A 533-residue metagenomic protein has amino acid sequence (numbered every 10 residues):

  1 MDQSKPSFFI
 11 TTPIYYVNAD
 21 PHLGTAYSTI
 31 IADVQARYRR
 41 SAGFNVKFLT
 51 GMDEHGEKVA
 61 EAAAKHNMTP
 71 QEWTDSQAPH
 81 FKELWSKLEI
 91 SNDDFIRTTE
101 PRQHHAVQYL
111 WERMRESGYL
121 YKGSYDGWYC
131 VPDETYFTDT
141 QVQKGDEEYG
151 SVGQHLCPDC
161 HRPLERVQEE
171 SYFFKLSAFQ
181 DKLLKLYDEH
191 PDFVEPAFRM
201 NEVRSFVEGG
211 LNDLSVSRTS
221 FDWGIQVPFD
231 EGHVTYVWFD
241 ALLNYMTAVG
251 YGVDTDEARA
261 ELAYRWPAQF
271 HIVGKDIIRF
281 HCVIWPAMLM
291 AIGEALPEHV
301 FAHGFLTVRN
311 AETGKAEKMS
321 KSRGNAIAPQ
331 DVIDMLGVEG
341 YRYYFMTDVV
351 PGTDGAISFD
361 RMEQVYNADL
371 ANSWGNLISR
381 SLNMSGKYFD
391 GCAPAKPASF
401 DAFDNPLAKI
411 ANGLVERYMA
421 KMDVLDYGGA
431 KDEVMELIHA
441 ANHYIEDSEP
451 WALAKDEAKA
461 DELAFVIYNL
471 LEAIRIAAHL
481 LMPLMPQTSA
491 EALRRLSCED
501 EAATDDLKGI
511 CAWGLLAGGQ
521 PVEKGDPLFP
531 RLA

Functional and structural regions predicted by a protein language model:
M1-S7, G51, G123-W128, P132 (+5 more regions): Basic, alpha-helical terminal appendages of large translation-related enzymes
D2-T50, R97, R102-A106, D159-K387 (+1 more regions): Structured secondary-structure scaffolds
A62-D75, E147: A charged helix-plus-loop insertion that forms the helical arch/lid used to bind and gate nucleic-acid substrates
W73-D93: A glycine-rich helix N-cap at a beta->alpha junction
T99-L120, Y129: Feature captures the FAD/FMN-dependent oxidoreductase FAD-binding
S117-Q180, L184: Cys/His-rich short segments
V350-T353, I357-R361, Y366, S381-A430: Long, amphipathic alpha-helical stalk/connector segments used for oligomerization, subunit docking, or mechanical
A371, G375, A408, N412 (+4 more regions): Generic structural concept
